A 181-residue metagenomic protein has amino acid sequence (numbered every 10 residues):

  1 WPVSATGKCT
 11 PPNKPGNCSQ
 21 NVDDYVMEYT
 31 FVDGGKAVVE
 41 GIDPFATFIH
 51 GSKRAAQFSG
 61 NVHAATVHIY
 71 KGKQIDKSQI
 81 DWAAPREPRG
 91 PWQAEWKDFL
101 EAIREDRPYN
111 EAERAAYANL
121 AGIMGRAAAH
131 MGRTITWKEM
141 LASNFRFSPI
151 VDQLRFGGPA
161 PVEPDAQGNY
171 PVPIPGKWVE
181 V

Functional and structural regions predicted by a protein language model:
W1-V181: Contiguous beta-strand/loop segments that form the cofactor/metal-binding neighborhood of enzyme cores
